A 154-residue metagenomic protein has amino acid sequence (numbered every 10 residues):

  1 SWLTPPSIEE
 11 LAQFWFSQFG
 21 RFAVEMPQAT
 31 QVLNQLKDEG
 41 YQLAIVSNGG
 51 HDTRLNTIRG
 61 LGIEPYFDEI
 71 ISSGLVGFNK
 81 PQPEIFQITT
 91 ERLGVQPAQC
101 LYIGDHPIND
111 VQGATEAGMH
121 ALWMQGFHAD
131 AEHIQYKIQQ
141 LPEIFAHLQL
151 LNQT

Functional and structural regions predicted by a protein language model:
S1-Q28: Metal-dependent phosphoesterase signature
P6-I8, Q13, T30, N34-K37 (+1 more regions): Asp-based, Mg2+/Mn2+-dependent phosphohydrolase catalytic module
